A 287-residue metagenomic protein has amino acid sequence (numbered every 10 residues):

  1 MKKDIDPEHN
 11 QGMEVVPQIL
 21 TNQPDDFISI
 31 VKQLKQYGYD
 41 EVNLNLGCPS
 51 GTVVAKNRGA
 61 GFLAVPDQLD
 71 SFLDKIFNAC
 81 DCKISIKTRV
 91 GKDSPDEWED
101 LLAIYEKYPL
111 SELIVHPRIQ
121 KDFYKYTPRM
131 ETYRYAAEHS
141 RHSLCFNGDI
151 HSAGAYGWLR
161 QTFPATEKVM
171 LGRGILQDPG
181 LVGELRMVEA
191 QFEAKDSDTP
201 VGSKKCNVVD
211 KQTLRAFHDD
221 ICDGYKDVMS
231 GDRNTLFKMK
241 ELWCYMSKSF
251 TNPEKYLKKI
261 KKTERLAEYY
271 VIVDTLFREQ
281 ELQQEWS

Functional and structural regions predicted by a protein language model:
M1-Q36: Glycine-rich, positively charged N-terminal anion/phosphate-binding segment
I19, G61, V65, K87 (+3 more regions): Glycine- and other small-residue-rich loops at beta-strand/loop junctions that grip anionic moieties
T21-D25, K92, I150-S152: Short beta->alpha connector loops
D26, Q68, P128, T213 (+1 more regions): Soluble or luminal CAZymes and related metallo-dependent hydrolases
V31-V42, L46-T52, K56, D67-H142: Alpha/beta enzyme core
S50, V54, F62, S94 (+2 more regions): Short, flexible micro-motifs
V65, S94, K125, N207-D210 (+1 more regions): Residue-level preference for long, well-ordered alpha-helices that form the structural scaffold of enzyme catalytic
A79-D81, W98-E112, E131, Y135-F146 (+1 more regions): Alpha/beta catalytic cores of nucleotide-metabolism and tRNA/nucleoside-modifying enzymes
